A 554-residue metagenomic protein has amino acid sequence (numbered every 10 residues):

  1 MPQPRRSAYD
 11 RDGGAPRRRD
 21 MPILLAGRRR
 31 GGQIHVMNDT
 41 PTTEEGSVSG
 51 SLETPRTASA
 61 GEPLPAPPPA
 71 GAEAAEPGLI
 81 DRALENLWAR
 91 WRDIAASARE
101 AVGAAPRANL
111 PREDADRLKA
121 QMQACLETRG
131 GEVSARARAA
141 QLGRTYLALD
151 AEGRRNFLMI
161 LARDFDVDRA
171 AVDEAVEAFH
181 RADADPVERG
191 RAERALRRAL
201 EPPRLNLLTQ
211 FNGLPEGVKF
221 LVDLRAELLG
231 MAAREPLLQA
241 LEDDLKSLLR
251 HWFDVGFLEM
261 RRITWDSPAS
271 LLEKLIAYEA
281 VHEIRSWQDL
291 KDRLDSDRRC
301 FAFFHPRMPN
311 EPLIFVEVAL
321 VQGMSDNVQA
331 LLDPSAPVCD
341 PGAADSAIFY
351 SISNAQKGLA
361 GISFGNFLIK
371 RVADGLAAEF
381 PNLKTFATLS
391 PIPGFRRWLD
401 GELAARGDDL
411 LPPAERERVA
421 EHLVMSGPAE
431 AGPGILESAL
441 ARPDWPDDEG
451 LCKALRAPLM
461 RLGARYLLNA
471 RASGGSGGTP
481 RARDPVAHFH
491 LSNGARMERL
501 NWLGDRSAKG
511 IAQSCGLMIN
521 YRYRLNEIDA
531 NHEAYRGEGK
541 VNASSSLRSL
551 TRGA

Functional and structural regions predicted by a protein language model:
M1, Y9-D10, M21-I23: Extended hydrophobic/Leu-rich segments
P2-R5, S47: Intrinsically disordered, low-complexity segments enriched in serine/proline and basic residues
Q3, Y9, Q33-H35: Low-complexity, intrinsically disordered or signal/transmembrane-proximal segments
G13: Acidic, histidine-bearing metal-coordination/catalytic regions of metal-dependent phosphoesterases
P16-V36: Short, Lys/Arg-enriched N-terminal segments with co-localized hydrophobic residues within the first ~10-30 amino acids
L24, I34-I362, N366-A554: Extended, composition-driven regions rather than compact fold-specific motifs
